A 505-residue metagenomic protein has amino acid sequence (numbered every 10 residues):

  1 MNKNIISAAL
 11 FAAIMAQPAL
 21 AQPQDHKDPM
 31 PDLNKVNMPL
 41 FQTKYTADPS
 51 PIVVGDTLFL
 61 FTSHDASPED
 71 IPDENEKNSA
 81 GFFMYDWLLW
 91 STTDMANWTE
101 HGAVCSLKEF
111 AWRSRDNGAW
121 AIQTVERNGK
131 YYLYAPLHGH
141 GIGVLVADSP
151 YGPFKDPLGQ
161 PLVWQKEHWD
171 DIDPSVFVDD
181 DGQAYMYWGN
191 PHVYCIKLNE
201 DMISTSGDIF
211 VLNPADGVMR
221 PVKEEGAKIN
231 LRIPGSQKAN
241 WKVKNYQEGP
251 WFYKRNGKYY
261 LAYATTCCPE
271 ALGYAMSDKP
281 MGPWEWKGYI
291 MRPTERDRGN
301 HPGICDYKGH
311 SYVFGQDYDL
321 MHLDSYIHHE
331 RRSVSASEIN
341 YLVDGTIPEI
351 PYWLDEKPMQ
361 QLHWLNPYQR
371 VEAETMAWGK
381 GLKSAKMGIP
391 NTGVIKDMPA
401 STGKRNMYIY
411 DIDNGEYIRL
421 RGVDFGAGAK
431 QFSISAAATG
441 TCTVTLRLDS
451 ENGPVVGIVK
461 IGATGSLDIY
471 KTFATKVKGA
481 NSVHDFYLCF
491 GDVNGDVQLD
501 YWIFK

Functional and structural regions predicted by a protein language model:
M1-Q24: Bacterial Sec-dependent N-terminal signal peptides
Q22-K505: Carbohydrate-active catalytic/glycan-binding domains of CAZyme proteins, especially the secreted or lumenal ectodomains
